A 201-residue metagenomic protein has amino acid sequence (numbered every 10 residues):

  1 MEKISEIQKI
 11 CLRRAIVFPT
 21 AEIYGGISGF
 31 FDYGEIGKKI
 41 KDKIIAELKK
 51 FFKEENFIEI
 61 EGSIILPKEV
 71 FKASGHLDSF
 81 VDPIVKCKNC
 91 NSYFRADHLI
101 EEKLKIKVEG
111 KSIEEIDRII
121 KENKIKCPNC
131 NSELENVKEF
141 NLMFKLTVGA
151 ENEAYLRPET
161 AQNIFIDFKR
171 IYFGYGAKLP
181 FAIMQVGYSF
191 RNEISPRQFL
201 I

Functional and structural regions predicted by a protein language model:
E2-I201: TRNA-recognition modules of translation machinery and tRNA-sensing kinases, especially anticodon-binding
